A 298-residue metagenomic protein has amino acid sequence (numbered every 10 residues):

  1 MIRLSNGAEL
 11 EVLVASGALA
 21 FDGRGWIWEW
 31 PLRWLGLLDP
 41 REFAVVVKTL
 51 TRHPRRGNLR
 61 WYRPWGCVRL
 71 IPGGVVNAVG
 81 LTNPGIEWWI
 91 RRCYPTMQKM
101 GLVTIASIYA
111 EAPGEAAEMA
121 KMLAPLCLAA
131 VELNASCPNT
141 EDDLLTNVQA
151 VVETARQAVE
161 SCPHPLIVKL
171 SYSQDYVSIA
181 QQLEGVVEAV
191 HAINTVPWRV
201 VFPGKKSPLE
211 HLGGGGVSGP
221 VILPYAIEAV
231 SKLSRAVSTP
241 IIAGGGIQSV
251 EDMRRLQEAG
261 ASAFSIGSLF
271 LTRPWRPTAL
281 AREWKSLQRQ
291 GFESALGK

Functional and structural regions predicted by a protein language model:
M1-T104, A110-E111, L287: N-terminal capping/small domains of soluble enzymes
V12-S16, F43-K48, T104-I108, V131-L133 (+5 more regions): Hydrophobic faces of well-ordered beta-strands that scaffold small-molecule active sites in alpha/beta enzyme cores
R24-L32, G114-P125, S173-V186, S234-V237 (+1 more regions): Catalytic cores of alpha/beta
D39, R55-I71, V200-G215, Q257-K298: C-terminal helical cap(s) of enzyme catalytic domains, especially alpha/beta-barrels
A44-R52, A130-N139, A189-R199, G246-I247 (+1 more regions): Glycine-rich phosphate-binding active-site loops on the catalytic face of alpha/beta enzymes
V75, A135-Q149, I179-R235, T239 (+1 more regions): Glycine/Thr-rich beta-alpha phosphate-binding loop at enzyme active sites
N83-G101, V148-Y172, E210-I241, L280-L296: Alpha-helix-loop-beta-strand connector modules within alpha/beta enzyme cores
A120-S171, V186-V187: Metal-dependent enolase-superfamily TIM-barrel catalytic cores that perform enediolate-based chemistry
